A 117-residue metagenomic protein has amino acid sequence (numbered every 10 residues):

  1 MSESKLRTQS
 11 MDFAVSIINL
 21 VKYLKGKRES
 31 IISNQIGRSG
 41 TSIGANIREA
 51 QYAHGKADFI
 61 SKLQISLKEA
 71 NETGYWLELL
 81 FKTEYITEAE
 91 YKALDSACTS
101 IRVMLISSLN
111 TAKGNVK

Functional and structural regions predicted by a protein language model:
M1-K117: Short, C-terminally biased terminal segments at protein or domain edges
